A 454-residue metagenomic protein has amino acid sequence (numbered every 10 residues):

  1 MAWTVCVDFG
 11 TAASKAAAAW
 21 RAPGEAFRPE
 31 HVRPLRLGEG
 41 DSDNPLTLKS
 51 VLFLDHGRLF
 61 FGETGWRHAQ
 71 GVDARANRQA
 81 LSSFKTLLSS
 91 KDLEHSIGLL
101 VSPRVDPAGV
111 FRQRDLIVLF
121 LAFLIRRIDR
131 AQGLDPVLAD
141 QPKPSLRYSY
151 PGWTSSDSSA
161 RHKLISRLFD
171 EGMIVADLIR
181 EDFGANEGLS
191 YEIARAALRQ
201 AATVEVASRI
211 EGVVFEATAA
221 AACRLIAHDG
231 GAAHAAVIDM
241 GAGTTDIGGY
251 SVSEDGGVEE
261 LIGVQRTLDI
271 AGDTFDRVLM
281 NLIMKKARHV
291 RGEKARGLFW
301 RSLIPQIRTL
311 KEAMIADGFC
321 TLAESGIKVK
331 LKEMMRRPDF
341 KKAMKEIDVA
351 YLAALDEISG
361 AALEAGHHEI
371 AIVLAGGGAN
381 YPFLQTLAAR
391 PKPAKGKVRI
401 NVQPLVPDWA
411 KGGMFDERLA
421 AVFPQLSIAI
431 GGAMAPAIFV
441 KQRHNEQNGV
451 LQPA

Functional and structural regions predicted by a protein language model:
M1, G184-I238, G413, E417 (+1 more regions): Conserved phosphate-binding catalytic cores of ATP/NTP-utilizing and phosphoryl-transfer enzymes
M1-F27, N77, F84, R224-L261 (+1 more regions): Gly/Thr-rich phosphate-binding beta-strand-loop-beta motif of the actin/hexokinase/Hsp70
T11, L298, N401-P404, W409-A454: Acidic, glycine/GT-rich loop-and beta-edge segments that sit at the periphery of enzyme/chaperone cores
E30-K163, R277-L279, M284-C320: Phosphate-binding loop and its immediate beta->loop->alpha context in nucleotide/phosphate-handling enzymes
A76-A80, A108-R127, D157-H162, V213-A217 (+4 more regions): Phosphate/oxyanion-binding active-site loops and adjacent basic polyanion-contact surfaces
L88, W153, I174-E181, G188-A201 (+2 more regions): Gly/charged contiguous loops adjacent to phosphate- or pyrophosphate-bearing nucleotide/cofactor binding elements
I117-L138, A217-G231, P338-E369, A379-L387 (+2 more regions): Phosphate/ATP-binding catalytic cores across multiple sugar-kinase/actin-like superfamilies, primarily ASKHA
K143-L164, G366-G396, V402-P407: Glycine-rich phosphate-binding loops at beta-strand->alpha-helix junctions
